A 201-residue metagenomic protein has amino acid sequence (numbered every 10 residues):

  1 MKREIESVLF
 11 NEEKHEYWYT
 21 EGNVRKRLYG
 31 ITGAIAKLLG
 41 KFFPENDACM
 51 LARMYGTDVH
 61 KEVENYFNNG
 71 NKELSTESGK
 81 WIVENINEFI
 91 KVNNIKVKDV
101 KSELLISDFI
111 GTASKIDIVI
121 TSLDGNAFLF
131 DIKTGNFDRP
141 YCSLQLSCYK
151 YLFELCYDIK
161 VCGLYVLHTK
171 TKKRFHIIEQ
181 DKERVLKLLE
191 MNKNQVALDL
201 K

Functional and structural regions predicted by a protein language model:
M1-A113: Metal-dependent nuclease catalytic cores that hydrolyze phosphodiester bonds in DNA/RNA, characterized by
W81, L104-K193: Nucleic-acid nuclease catalytic cores
L198-K201: DEDD superfamily 3′-5′ metal-dependent exonuclease/proofreading module
